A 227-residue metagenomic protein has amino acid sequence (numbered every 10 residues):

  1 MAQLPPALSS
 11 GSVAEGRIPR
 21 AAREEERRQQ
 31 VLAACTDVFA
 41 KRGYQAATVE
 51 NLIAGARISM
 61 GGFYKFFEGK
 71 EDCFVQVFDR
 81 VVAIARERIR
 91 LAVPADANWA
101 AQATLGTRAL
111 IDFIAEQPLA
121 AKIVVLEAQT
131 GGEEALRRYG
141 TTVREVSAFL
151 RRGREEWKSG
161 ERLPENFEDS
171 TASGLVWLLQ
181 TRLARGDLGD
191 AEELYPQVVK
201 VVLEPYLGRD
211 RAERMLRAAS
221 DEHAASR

Functional and structural regions predicted by a protein language model:
M1-E15, D112, E116, A148-E155 (+1 more regions): C-terminal peripheral helix-coil segments that are non-catalytic and often amphipathic
Q30, V38-D72, Q76: Helix-turn-helix
V31-F39, A85, L110: Short hydrophobic clusters on alpha-helical segments that form packing/core surfaces in small helical domains
Y44, A85-R86, K122-V124, L175 (+1 more regions): Short, structured motif recognition centered on aromatic/hydrophobic residues
F67, F74-I84, V124, G132-Y139: Alpha-helical DNA-contacting segments of helix-turn-helix folds
Q76, R90-L119: Hydrophobic alpha-helical connector segments
Q102, I114-E133, S147, R151-R154 (+1 more regions): Amphipathic alpha-helical segments used for helix-helix packing
E133-K158, P164-W177, E192-V201: Amphipathic alpha-helical packing segments from all-alpha helical-bundle domains
